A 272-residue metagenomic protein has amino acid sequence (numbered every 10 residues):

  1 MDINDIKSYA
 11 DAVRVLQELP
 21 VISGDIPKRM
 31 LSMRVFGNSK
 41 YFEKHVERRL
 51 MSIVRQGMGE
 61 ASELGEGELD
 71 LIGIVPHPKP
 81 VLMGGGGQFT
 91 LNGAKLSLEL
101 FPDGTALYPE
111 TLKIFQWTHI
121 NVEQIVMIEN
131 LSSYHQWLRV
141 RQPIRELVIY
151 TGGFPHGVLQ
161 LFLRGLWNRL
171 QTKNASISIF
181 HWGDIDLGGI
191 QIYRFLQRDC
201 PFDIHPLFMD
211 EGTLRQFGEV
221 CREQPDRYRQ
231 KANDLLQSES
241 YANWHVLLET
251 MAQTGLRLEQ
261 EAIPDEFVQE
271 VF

Functional and structural regions predicted by a protein language model:
M1-Y150, F154-N174, G188, R194-R198 (+1 more regions): Nucleic-acid enzyme cleavage-core boundary/entry regions
E146, I177, F202-I204: A structural micro-motif
S176-D186: Acidic beta-strand-to-loop metal/phosphate-binding motif
